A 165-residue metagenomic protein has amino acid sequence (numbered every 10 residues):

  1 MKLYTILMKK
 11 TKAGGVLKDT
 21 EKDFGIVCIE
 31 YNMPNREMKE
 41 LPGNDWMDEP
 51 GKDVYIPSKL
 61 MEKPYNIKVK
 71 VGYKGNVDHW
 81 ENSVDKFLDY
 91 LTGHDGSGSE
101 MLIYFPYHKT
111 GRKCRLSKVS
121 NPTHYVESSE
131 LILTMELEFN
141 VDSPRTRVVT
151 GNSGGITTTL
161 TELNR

Functional and structural regions predicted by a protein language model:
M1-R165: Extracellular/virion structural assembly segments
